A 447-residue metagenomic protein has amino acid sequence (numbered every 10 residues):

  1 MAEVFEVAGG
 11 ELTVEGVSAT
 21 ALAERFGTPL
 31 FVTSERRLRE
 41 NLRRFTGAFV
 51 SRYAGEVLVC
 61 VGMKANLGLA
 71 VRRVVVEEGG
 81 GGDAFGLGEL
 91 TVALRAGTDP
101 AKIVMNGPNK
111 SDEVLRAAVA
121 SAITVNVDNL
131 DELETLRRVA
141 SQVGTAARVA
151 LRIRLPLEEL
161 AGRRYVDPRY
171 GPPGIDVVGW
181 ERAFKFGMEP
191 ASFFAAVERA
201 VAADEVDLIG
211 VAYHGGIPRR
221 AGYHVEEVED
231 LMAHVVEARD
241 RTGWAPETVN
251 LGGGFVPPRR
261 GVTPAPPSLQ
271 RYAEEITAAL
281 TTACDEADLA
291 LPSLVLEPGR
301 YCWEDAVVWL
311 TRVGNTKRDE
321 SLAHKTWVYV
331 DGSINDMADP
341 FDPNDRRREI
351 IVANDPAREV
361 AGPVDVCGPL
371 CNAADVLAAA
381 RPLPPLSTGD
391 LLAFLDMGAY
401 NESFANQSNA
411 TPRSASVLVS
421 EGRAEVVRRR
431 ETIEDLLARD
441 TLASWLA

Functional and structural regions predicted by a protein language model:
M1-R148, E198-L208, V419-A447: A charged N-terminal "starter" segment
S18, S34-R37, N41, F45 (+20 more regions): General structural feature for long, well-ordered alpha-helical segments within catalytic domains of soluble enzymes
R37, G62-G68, L87-G88, P108-K110 (+7 more regions): Active-site beta-loop-alpha junctions enriched in small/polar residues
L58-C60, G81, P100-V104, T124 (+7 more regions): Structural preference for beta-strand elements that scaffold enzyme active sites
L115, R137-S141, K185, R199 (+3 more regions): A generic local secondary-structure boundary/capping motif
Q142-T145, A245, P384: Short, conserved loop/helix-junction motifs that constitute active-site signature segments in enzyme catalytic cores
P156-K317, L386, N409-T411, S420: Active-site loop/helix belt of alpha/beta enzymes
E275, T281, D285, L289-A447: Charged (often Lys/Glu-rich) extended helix/loop segments that serve as interaction or gating elements
